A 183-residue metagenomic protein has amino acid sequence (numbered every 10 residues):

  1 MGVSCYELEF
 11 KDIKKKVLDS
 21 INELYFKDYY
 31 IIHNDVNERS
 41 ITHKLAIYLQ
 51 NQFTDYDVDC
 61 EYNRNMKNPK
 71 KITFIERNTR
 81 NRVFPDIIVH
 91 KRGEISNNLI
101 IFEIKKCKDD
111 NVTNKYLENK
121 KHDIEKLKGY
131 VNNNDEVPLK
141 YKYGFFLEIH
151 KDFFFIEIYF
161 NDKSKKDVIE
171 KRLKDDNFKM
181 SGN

Functional and structural regions predicted by a protein language model:
M1-Q50: Charged, often low-complexity linker/regulatory segments
D28-N34, F74-E76, K108-N114: Surface-exposed cleft-lining segments at the edges of enzyme active sites
L49-V58, P138: Short secondary-structure junctions
D57-I95: Active-site metal-binding core of divalent-cation-utilizing nuclease and nuclease-like domains
D86-V89, N98-D110, L127: Conserved catalytic cores of phosphodiester-cleaving nucleases, focusing on short active-site segments
D109-V131: Mg2+/Mn2+-dependent nuclease catalytic core
V131-D162: Nucleic-acid nuclease catalytic cores
K166-N183: Non-catalytic C-terminal interaction segments of nucleic acid-processing enzymes
